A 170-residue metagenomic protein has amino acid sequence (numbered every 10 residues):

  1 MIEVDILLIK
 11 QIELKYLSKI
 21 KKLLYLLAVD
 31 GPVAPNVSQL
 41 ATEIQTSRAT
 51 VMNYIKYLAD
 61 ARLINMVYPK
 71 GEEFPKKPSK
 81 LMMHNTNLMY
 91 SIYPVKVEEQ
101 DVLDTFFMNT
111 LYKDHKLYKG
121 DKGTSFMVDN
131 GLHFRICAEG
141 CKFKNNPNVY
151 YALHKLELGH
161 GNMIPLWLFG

Functional and structural regions predicted by a protein language model:
M1-G120: Accessory nucleic acid-recognition modules appended to NTPase machines
S47-T50, L63, H133-K144: Amphipathic, soluble alpha/beta structural segments
D60, M83, H133-I136, Y151: Short hydrophobic-aromatic micro-motifs
K70, N87-L88, G123, A138-G140 (+1 more regions): A broadly conserved detector of short glycine/acidic/proline-rich loop/turn motifs that flank catalytic sites and bind
S79-K80, N130, P147-N148: A generic secondary-structure signal marking the coil-to-beta-strand transition
F107, L111, T124-G140: Conserved catalytic cores of phosphodiester-cleaving nucleases, focusing on short active-site segments
H115-D121, P147-A152: Leucine-enriched alpha-helical scaffold segments used for protein-protein interaction
I136-G170: Long, low-complexity, charge-rich intrinsically disordered regions
